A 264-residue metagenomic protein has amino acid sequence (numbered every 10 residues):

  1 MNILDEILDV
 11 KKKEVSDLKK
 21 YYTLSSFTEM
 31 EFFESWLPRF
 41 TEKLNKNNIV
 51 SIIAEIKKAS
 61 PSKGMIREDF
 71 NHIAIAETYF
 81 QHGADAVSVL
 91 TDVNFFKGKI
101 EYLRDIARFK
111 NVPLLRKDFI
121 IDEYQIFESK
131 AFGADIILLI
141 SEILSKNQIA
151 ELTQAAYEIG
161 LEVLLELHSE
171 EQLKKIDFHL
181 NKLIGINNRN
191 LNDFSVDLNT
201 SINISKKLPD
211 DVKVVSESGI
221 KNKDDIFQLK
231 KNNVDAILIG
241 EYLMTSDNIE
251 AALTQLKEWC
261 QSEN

Functional and structural regions predicted by a protein language model:
N2-R67: An N-cap/entry alpha-helix motif that binds or orients negatively charged groups
D5, D85, D135, K182 (+1 more regions): Receiver (REC) domain switch/active-site residues of two-component response regulators
V10, K57-A59, D92, F119 (+5 more regions): Active-site beta-loop-alpha junctions enriched in small/polar residues
S51, I56, S62-L164, E170-I176 (+1 more regions): N-terminal active-site wall of soluble small-molecule enzyme domains
I121-F132, E170-H179, S216, I220-I239: Catalytic cores of alpha/beta
E128-Q148, I186-D193, V234-A252: Glycine-rich phosphate-binding active-site loops on the catalytic face of alpha/beta enzymes
H179-G219: Glycine/small-residue-rich hydrophobic helix-like segments
I204-K207, T245-N264: C-terminal helical cap(s) of enzyme catalytic domains, especially alpha/beta-barrels
